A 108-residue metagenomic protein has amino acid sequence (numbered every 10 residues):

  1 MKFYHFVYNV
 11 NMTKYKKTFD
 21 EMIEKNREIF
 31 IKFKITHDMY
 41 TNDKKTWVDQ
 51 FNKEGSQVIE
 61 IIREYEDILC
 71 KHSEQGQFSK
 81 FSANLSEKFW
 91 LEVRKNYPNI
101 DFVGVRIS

Functional and structural regions predicted by a protein language model:
M1-Y4, D67-C70: Charged, low-complexity surface segments at secondary-structure and domain boundaries
K2-Y40: Short terminal alpha-helical segments
H5-Y15, F51, G55, Q75-F78 (+2 more regions): Intrinsic-disorder-associated interaction segments
V7-V10, V48, V58-I61, V93 (+1 more regions): Extended aliphatic helical segments
N11, D43, P98-N99: Generic low-polarity alpha-helical segments
I23, E54, V58, I62 (+1 more regions): Hydrophobic face of amphipathic alpha-helices
R27-L69: Amphipathic alpha-helical interaction modules
E74-S108: Amphipathic alpha-helical binding modules
